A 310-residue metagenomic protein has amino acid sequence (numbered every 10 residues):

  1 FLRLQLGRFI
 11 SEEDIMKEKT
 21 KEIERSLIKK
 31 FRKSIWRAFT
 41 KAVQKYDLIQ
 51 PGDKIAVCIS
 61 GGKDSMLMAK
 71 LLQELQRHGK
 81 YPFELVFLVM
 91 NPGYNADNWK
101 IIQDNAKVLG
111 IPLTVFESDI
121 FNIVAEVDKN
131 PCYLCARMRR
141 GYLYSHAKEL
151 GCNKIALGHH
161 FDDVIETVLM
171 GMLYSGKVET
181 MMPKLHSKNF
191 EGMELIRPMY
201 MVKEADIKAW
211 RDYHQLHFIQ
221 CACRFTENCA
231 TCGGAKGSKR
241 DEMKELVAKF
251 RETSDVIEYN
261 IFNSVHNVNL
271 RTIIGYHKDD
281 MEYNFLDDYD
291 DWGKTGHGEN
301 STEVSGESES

Functional and structural regions predicted by a protein language model:
D14-V178, M182, A205-Y213, W292-S310: ATP-dependent adenylation/nucleotidyltransferase module used to activate substrates
L27, F31, C135, M199 (+2 more regions): Catalytic cores of large soluble enzymes that bind and process phosphate-bearing ligands
L85, D162-V247: Catalytic subdomain that performs nucleotidyl-dependent activation
R137-L150, K184-F190, K244-S264: Short, basic, helix/turn surface patches
L216-S310: The feature marks non-catalytic terminal segments
